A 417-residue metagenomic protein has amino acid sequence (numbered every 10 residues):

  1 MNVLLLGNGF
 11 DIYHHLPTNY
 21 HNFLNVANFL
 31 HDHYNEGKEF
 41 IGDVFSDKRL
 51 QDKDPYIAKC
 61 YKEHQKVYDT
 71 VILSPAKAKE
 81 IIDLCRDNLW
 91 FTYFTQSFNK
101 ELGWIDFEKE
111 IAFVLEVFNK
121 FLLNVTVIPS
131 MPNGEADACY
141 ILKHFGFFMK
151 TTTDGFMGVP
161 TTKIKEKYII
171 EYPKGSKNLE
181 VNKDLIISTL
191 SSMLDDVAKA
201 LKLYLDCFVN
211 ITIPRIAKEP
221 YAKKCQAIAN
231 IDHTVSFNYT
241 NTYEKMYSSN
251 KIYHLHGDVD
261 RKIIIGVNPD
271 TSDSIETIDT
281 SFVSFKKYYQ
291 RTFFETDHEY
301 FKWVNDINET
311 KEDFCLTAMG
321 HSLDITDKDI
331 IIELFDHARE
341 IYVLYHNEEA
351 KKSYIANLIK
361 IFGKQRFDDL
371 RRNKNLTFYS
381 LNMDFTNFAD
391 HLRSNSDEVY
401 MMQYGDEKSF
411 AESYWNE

Functional and structural regions predicted by a protein language model:
M1-H14, Y20-V26, L30, N35-K48 (+2 more regions): SIR2/sirtuin-family catalytic core signature
F40-E295: Extended, H/D-rich, highly charged conserved domains that either
A222-I228, W303-T310: Short boundary motifs at domain starts and secondary-structure transition points
E295-F301: PAPS-dependent sulfotransferase catalytic domain
